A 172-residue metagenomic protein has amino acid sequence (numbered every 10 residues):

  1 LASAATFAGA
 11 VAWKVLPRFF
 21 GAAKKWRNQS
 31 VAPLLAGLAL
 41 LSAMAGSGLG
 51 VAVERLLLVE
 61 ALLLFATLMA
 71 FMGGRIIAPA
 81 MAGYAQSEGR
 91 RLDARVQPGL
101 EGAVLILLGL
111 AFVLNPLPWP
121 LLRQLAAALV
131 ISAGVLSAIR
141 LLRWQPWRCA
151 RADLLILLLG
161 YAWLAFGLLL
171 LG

Functional and structural regions predicted by a protein language model:
L1-G172: Hydrophobic alpha-helical transmembrane segments of multi-pass integral membrane proteins
